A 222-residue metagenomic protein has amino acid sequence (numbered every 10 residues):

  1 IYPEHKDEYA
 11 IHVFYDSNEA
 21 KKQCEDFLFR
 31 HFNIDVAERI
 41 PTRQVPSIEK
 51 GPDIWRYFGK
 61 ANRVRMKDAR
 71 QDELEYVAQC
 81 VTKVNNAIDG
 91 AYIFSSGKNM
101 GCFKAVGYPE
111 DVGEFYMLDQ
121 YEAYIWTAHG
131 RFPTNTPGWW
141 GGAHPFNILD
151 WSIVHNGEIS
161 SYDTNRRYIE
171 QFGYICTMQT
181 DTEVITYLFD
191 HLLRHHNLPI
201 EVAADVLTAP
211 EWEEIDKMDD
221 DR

Functional and structural regions predicted by a protein language model:
I1-R222: Conserved short alpha-helical segments that host acidic/polar catalytic motifs at enzyme active sites
